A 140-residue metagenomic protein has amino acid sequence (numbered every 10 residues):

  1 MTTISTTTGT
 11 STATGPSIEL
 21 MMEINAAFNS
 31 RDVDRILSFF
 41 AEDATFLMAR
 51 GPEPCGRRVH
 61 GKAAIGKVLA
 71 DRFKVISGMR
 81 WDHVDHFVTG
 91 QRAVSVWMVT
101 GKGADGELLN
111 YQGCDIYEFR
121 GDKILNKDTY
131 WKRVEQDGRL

Functional and structural regions predicted by a protein language model:
M1-E42, L140: Short, low-complexity N-terminal intrinsically disordered segments enriched in polar/charged residues
I24, I36-L37, A44, G61 (+4 more regions): Hydrophobic pocket/interface hotspot
V33-G90: A solvent-exposed, acidic/Ser-Thr-rich amphipathic alpha-helical stretch
F40, V99-G101, W131: Short beta-strand segments enriched in hydrophobic/aromatic residues within well-folded beta-rich domains
W81-H86, M98, Q112-Y117: Hydrophobic/aromatic beta-strand elements that line small-molecule binding cavities or substrate pockets in beta-rich
G90-V99: A short hydrophobic beta-strand element
G101-N110: Short, cysteine-centered beta-strand-loop-beta hairpins and adjacent loop/turn segments enriched in charged/polar
N110-G138: Short beta-strand edge/turn micro-motifs at domain boundaries
